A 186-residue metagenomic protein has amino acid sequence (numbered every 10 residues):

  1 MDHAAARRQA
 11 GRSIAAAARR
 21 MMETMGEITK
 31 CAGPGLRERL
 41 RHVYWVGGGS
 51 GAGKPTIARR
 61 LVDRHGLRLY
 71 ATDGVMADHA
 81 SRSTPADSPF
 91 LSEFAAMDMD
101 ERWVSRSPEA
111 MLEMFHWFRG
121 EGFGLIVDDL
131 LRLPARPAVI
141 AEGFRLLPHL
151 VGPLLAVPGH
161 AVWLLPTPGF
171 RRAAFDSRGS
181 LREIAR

Functional and structural regions predicted by a protein language model:
A10, I14, A18-V43: Extreme N-terminal, non-catalytic leader segments that precede Walker-type/kinase nucleotide-binding cores
V46: Hydrophobic anchor at the beta1->P-loop junction of P-loop NTPases
G49: P-loop (Walker A) phosphate-binding loop of NTP-binding proteins
A52: ATP-binding Walker
P55: Walker A/P-loop
L67-R82: Short beta-strand-centered segment that lines the nucleotide-binding/catalytic pocket of NTP-utilizing
D78-A138, F144-R145: ATP-dependent small-molecule kinase phosphotransfer cores that center on conserved nucleotide phosphate-binding segments
V157-R186: A glycine- and Lys/Arg-enriched "phosphate-lid" helix/loop adjacent to the NTP-binding pocket of small-molecule kinases
